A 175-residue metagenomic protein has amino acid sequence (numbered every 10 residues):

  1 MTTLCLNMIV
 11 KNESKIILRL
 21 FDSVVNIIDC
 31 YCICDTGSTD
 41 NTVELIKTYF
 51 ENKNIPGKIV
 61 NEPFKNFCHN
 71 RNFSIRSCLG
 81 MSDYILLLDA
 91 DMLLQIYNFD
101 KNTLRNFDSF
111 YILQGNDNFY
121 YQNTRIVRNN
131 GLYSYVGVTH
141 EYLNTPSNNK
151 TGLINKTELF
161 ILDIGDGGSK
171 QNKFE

Functional and structural regions predicted by a protein language model:
T3-C5: Cell-envelope/extracellular polymer assembly enzymes that use nucleotide-activated donors
N7-C30: Short, well-formed alpha-helical segments that are part of the catalytic scaffolds of diverse glycosyltransferases
M8, D29-G37, K58-E62: Short beta-strand/loop segment that forms part of the nucleotide-sugar
K15-L18, D40, E44, H69: Residue-level preference for short helical/loop micro-motifs built around acidic side chains
F21-V25, C32, K47, I75 (+1 more regions): A structural alpha-helix within SAM-dependent methyltransferase catalytic domains
S23, I33-I46, P63-F64: A conserved acidic beta->alpha catalytic loop
E44-F73, S77: Conserved donor nucleotide-binding strand/loop of the catalytic core
F67-R76, S82-L88, M92-E175: Catalytic-site signature of metal-activated, phosphate-bearing donor transferases, centered on the GT-A/GT-A-like
